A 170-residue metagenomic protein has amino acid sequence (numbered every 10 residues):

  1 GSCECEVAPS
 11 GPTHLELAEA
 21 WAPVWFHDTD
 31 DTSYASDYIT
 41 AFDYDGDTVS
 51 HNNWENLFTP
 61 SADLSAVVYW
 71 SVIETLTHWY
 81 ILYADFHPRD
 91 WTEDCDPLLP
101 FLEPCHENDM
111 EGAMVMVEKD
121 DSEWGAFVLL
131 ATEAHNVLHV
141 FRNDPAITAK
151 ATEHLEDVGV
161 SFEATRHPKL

Functional and structural regions predicted by a protein language model:
C3-A113, V117-L170: A domain-level signal for the mature, folded cores of soluble proteins
